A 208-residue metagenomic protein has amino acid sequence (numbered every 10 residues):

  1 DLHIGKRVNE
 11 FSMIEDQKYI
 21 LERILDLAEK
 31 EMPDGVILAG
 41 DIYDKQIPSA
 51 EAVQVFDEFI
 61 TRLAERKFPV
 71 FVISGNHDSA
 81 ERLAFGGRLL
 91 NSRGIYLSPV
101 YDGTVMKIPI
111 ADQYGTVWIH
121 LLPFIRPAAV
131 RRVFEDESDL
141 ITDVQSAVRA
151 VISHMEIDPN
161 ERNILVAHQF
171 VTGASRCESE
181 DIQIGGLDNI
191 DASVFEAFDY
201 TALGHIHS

Functional and structural regions predicted by a protein language model:
D1, D41, G75, F124 (+1 more regions): Cofactor-binding loop segments of dinucleotide-utilizing enzymes, especially the Rossmann-like FAD- and NAD(P)+-binding
D1-T61, E65, L165: N-terminal active-site segment of His-dependent metallophosphoesterases
D34, P69, Y96: Residue-level detector of anion-binding/catalytic polar loops
L38-D41, I73-N76, L203: Glycine-rich beta-strand-to-loop/alpha-helix junction loops that act as flexible
P48, D78-S208: His/Asp/Glu-rich metal-coordinating catalytic cores of metallo-dependent phosphodiesterases/hydrolases acting on
T61, F71-S74, L122-R126: Divalent metal-dependent hydrolysis catalytic cores, especially in the metallo-beta-lactamase
E65-V70, E161: A short helix->loop->beta-strand "cap" motif at the edges of active sites that frequently abuts
